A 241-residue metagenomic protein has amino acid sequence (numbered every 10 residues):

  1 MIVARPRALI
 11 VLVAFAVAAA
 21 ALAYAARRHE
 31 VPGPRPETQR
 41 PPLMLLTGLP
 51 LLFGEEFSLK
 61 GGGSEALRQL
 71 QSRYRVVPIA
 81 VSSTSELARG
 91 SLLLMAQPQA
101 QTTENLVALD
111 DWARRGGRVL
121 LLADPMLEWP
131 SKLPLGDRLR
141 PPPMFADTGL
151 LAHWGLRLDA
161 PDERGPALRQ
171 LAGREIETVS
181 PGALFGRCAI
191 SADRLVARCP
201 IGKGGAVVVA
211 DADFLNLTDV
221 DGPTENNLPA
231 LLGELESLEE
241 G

Functional and structural regions predicted by a protein language model:
I2-G241: Short, surface-exposed patches at the edges or C-terminal ends of soluble domains, predominantly
